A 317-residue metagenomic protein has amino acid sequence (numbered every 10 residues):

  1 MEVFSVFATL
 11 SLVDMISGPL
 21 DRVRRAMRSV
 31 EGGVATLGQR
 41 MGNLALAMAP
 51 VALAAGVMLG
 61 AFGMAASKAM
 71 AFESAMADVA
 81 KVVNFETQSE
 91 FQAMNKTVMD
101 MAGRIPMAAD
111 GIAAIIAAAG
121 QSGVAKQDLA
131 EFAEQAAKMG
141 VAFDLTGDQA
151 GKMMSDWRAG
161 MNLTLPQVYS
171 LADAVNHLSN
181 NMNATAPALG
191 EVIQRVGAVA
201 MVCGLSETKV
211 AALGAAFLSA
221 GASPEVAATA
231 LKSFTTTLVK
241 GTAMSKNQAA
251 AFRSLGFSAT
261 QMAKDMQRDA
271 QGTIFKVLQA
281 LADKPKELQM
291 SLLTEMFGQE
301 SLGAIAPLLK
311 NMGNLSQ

Functional and structural regions predicted by a protein language model:
E2-F7, S11-S170, S179-G190, M201-T208 (+4 more regions): A short, structural motif
A212-Q317: Extended alpha-helical or coil "stalk/linker/tether" regions that are enriched in polar/charged and small residues
